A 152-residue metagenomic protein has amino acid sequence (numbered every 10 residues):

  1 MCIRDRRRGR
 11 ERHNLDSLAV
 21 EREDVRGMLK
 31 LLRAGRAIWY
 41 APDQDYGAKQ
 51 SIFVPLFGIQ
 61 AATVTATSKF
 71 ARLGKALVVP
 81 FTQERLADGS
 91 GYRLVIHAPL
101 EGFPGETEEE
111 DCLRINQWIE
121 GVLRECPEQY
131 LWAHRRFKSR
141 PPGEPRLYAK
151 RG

Functional and structural regions predicted by a protein language model:
M1-D5: Conserved small/polar residues in nucleotide/adenosyl-binding loops
R6-N14: Membrane-proximal helix-turn-helix segments that form the acceptor-binding/catalytic region of lipid-linked
D16-E21: Short acidic-hydrophobic, aromatic-tinged amphipathic segments that line or gate anion-handling sites
R22-G152: Non-catalytic C-terminal accessory region of glycerolipid acyltransferases and related lyso-lipid remodeling enzymes
